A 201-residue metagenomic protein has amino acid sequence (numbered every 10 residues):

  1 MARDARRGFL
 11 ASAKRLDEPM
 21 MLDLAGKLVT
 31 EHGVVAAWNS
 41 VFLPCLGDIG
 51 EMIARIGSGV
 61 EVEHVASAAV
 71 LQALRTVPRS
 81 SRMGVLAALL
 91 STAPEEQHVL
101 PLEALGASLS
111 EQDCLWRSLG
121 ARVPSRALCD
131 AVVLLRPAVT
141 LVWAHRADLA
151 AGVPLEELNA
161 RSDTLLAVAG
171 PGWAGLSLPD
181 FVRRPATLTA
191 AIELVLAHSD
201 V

Functional and structural regions predicted by a protein language model:
M1-R79: Long amphipathic alpha-helical segments
A66-V201: C-terminal regulatory/effector modules of DNA-binding transcriptional regulators
